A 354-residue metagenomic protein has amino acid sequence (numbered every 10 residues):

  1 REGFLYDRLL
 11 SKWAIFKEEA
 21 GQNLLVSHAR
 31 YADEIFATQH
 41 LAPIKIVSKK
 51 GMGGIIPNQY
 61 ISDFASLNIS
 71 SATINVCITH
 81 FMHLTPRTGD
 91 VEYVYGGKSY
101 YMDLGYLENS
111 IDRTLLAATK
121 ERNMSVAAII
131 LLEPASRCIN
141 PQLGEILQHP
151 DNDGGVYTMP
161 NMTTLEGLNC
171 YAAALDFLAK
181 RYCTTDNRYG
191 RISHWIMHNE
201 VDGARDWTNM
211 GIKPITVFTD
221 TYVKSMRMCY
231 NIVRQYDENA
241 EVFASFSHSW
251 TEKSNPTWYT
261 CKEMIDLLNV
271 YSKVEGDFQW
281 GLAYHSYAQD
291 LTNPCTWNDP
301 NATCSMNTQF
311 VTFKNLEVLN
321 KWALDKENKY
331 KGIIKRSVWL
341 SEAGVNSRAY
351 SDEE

Functional and structural regions predicted by a protein language model:
R1-F4: Aromatic sugar-binding surface patches on proteins that engage polysaccharides or sugar-phosphate polymers
R8-L10, A14-F16, A20-H80, P86: Boundary/entry segment of secreted carbohydrate-active catalytic domains
V26-A32, R137-P141, V345, E353-E354: C-terminal/domain-terminus segments
H40-I44, N169, I192, C261 (+1 more regions): Secreted glycan hydrolases and related glycan-binding modules that recognize and/or cleave
M52-I55, I74, M197, A244 (+2 more regions): Conserved beta-strand positions
P57-S70, S110-R122, A179-Y189, M264-G276 (+1 more regions): Short amphipathic alpha-helices and their capping/turn segments at secondary-structure boundaries
S70-E252, Q289-D290: Substrate-binding cleft and catalytic face of glycoside hydrolase catalytic domains, especially the flexible beta-alpha
A174, K180, R191, V217-E353: Noncatalytic carbohydrate-binding groove/subsite architecture in carbohydrate-active enzymes
